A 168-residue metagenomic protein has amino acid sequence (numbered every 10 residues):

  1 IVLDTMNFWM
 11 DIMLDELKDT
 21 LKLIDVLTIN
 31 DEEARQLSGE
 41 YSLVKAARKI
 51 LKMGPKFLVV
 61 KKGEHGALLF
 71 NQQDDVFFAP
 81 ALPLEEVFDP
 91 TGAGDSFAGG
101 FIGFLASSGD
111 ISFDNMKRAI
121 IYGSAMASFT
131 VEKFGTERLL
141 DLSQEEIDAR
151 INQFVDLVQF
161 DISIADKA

Functional and structural regions predicted by a protein language model:
I1-K49, K56, G66: Conserved beta-alpha-beta core of the PfkB/ribokinase-like small-molecule kinase fold
V44-A168: Conserved phosphate-binding/catalytic region of the ribokinase-like
